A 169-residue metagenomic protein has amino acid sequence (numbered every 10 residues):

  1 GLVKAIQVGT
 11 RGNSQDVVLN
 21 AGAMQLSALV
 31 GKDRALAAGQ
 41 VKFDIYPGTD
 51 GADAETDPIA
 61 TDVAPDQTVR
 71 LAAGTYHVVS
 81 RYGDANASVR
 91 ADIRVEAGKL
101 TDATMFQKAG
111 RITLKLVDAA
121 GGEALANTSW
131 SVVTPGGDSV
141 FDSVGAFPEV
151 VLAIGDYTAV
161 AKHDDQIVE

Functional and structural regions predicted by a protein language model:
G1-V18, Y82-K108, D164-E169: Structured interaction patches on ligand/partner-binding surfaces of diverse proteins
T10-S14, L26-A28, R34-Q40, R70: Post-signal-peptide, soluble extracytosolic/periplasmic N-terminal scaffold domains of envelope/secretory systems
R11, A52-V69, G136-V150: Short, solvent-exposed S/T- and G/P-enriched segments that are highly enriched in secreted/extracellular and lumenal
V17, M24-D33, R111-A120: A short, amphipathic beta-strand motif
V17-L19, A37, T61, V69-A72 (+3 more regions): Low-complexity, polar/charged sequence tracts that form flexible coils or short amphipathic helices and often embed
A23, Q40-K42, T75, R111 (+2 more regions): Exposed beta-strand and adjacent loop surfaces of beta-rich binding modules that mediate intermolecular recognition
K32-T56, A119-D138: Short, ordered, surface-exposed loop/turn motifs in non-cytosolic proteins
V63-N86, A146-I167: Short Pro-Gly-centered beta-turn/loop motif in secreted/extracellular proteins
